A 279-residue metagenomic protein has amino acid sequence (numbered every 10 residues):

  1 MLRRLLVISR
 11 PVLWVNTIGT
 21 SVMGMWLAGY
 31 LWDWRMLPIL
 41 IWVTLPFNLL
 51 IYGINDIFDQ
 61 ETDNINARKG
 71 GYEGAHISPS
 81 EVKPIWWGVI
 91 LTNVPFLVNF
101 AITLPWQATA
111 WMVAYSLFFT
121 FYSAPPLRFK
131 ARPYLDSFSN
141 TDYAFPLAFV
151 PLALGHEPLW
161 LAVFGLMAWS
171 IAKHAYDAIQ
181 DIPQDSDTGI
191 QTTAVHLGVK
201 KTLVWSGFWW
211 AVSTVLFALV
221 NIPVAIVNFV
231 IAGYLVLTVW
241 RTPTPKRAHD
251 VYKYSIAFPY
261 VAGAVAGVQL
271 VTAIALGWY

Functional and structural regions predicted by a protein language model:
M1-Y279: Multi-pass alpha-helical membrane architecture of UbiA-family and related isoprenoid/lipid prenyltransferases
